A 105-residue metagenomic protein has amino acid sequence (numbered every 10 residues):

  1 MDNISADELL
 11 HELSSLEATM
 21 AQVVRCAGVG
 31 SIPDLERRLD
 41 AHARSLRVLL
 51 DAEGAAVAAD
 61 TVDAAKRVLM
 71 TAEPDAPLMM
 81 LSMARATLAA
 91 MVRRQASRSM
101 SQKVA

Functional and structural regions predicted by a protein language model:
M1-D34, R85: Short terminal alpha-helical segments
N3-D7, V48-E53, A96: TPR-adjacent "capping" and linker segments in tetratricopeptide-repeat scaffold/adaptor proteins
L9, L13, I32-L35, L39 (+3 more regions): Hydrophobic packing residues in well-ordered alpha-helices of helical domains and bundles
E12-L16, L49, E53, A72 (+2 more regions): Low-complexity, intrinsically disordered/propeptide-like segments
T19-A64: Amphipathic alpha-helical interaction modules
A64-A105: Amphipathic alpha-helical binding modules
